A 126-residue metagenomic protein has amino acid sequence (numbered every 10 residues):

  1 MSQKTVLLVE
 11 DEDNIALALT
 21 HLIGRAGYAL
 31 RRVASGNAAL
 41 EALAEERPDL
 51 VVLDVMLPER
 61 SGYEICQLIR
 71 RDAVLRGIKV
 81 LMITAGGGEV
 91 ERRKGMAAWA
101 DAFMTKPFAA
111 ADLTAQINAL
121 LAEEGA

Functional and structural regions predicted by a protein language model:
E10: Conserved acidic carboxylate
D13-R31, L120: Two-component/phosphorelay signaling modules centered on CheY-like receiver
T20, E64, G87-A102, A115: Alpha4 helix (beta4-alpha4-beta5 surface) of REC/receiver domains from two-component response regulators
R32-L50: Acidic, metal-coordinating helix/loop segments flanking the phosphotransfer/catalytic sites of two-component signaling
S35-A38, S61-Q67: Acidic catalytic/metal-coordinating carboxylates
P58, R76, G88: The feature encodes the CheY-like receiver
F108-N118: C-terminal output helix
